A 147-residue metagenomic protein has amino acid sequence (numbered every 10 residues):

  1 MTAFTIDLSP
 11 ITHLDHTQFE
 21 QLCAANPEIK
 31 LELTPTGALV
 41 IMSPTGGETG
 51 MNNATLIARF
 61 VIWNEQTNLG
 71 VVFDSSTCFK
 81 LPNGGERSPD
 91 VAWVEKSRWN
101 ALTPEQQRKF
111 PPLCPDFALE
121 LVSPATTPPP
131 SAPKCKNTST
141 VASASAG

Functional and structural regions predicted by a protein language model:
M1-G147: Gly/Pro/Ser/Thr-rich low-complexity, intrinsically disordered segments predominantly at protein N-termini
